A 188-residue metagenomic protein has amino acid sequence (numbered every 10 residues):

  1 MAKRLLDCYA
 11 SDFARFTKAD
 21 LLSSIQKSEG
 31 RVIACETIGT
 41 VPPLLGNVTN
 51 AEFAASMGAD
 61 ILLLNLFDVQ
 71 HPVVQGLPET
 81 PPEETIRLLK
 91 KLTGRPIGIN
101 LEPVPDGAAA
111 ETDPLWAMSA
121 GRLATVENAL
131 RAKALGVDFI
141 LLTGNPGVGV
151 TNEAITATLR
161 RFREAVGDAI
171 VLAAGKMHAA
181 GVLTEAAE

Functional and structural regions predicted by a protein language model:
M1-A59: Non-cleavable N-terminal signal-anchor transmembrane helices
S11-F13, L63-L66, G121, D138-A154 (+1 more regions): Catalytic beta/alpha-barrel core
S11-Q26, L44, Q70-K91, P146-G167 (+1 more regions): Active-site-adjacent beta->alpha loops and helix N-cap segments on the catalytic face of soluble alpha/beta enzymes
A19-L21, T49-A51, E83-L89, G94 (+2 more regions): Short, charged beta->alpha transition segments
R31-T37, L62-L64, R95-L101, I140-L142 (+1 more regions): Hydrophobic faces of well-ordered beta-strands that scaffold small-molecule active sites in alpha/beta enzyme cores
V32-T49, V104-V126, V171-A187: Active-site mouth loops of central-metabolism enzymes
I38-I99: Non-catalytic, usually N-terminal nucleic-acid engagement modules in DNA/RNA processing proteins
